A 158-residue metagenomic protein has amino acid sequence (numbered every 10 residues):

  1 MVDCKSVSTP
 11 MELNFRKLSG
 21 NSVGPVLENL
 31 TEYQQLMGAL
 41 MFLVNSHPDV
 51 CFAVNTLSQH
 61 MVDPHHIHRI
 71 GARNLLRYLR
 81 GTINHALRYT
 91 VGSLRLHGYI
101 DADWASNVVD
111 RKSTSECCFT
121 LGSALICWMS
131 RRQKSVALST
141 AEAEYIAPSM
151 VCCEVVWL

Functional and structural regions predicted by a protein language model:
M1-L158: Long, low-complexity, charge-biased intrinsically disordered regions
